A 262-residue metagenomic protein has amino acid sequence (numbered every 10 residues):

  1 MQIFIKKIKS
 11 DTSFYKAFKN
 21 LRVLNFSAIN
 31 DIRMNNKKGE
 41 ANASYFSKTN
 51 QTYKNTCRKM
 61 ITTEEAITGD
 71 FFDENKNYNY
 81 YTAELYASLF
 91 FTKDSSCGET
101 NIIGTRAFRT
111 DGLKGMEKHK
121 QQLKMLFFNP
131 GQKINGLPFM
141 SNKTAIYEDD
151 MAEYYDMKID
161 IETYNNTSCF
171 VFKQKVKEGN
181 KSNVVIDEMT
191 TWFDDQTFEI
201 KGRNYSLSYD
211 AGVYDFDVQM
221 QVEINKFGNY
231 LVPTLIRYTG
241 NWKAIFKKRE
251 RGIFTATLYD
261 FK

Functional and structural regions predicted by a protein language model:
M1-V185, Y209, F246-K262: Structured extracytoplasmic
I29-D31, K173-K175, W192, N204-S206 (+2 more regions): Residue-level recognition of well-ordered beta-strand positions that form the cores of beta-sheet-rich folds across
S47-T49, T190-D195, V222-I224, T255-T257: Short, low-complexity, polar/charged sequence segments that are solvent-exposed and flexible
I159-C169, W192-E199, E223-V232, F261-K262: A short, structured loop/turn motif at beta-sheet edges
V171, E188, Q219: Broad gene-expression machinery/nucleic-acid interaction feature
S182-I186, Y214-D217: Short glycine/proline-enriched turns and hinge-like loops at secondary-structure junctions
I186-Y209: Long, charged/polar, surface-exposed segments that mediate recognition or autoinhibition
Y205-D260: Short aromatic loop motif centered on NTY/YTY
